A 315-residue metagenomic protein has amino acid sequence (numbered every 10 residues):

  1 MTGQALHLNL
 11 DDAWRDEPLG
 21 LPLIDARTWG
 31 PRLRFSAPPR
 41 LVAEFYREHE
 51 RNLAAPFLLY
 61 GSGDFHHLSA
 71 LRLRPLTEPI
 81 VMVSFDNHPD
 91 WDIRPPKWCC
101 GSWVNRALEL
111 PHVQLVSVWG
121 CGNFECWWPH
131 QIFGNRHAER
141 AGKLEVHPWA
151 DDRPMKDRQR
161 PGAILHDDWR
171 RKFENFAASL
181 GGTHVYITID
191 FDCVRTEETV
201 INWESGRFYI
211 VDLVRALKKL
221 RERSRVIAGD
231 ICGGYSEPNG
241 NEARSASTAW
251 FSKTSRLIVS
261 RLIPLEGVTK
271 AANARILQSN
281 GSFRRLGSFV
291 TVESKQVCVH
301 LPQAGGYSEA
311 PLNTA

Functional and structural regions predicted by a protein language model:
T2-A315: Conserved alpha-helical scaffold segments that buttress catalytic/binding sites
